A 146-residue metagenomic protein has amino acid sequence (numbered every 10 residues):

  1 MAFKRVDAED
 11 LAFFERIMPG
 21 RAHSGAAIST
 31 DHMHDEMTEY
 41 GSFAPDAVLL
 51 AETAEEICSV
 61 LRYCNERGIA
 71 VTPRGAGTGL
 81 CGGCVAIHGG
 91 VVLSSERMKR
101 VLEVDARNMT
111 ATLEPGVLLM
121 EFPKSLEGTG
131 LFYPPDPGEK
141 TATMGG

Functional and structural regions predicted by a protein language model:
M1-R62, T78-M109, K140: N-terminal flexible segment immediately upstream of the FAD-binding catalytic core in FAD-dependent oxidoreductases
R67-G146: FAD-binding core of FAD-dependent oxidoreductases, characterized by glycine-rich FAD pyrophosphate-binding loops
